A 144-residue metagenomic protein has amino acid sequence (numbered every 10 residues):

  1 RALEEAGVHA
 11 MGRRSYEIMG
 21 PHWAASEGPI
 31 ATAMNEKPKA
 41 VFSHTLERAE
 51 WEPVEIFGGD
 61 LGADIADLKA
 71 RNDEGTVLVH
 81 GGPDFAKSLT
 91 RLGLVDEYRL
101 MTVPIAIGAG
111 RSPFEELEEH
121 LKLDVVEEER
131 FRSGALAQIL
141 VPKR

Functional and structural regions predicted by a protein language model:
R1-L94, P104-R144: Portal/gating segments that form or line small-molecule/metal binding sites
